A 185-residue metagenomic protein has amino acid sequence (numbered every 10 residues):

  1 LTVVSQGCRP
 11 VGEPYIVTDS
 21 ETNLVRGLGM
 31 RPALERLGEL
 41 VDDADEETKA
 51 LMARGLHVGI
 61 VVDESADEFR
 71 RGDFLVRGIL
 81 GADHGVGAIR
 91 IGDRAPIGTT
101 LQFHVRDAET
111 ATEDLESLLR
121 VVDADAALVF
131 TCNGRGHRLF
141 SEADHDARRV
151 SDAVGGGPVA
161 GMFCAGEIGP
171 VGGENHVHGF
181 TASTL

Functional and structural regions predicted by a protein language model:
L1-A127, C132-G157, M162-L185: Small-residue-enriched flexible segments
